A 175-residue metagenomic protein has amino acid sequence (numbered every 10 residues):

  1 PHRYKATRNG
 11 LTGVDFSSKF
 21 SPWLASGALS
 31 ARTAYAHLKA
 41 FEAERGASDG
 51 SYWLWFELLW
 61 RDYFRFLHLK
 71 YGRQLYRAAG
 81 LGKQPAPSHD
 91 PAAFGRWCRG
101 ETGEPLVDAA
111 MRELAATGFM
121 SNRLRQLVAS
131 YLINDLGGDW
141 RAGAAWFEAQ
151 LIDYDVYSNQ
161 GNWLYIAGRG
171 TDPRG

Functional and structural regions predicted by a protein language model:
P1-T117, W146-D153, Y157-R174: Catalytic cores of enzymes that engage adenine nucleotides and/or redox cofactors via long glycine-rich, Lys/Arg/His
A116, Y131-N134: Extended, compositionally biased non-globular segments
T117-F119, W140: Conserved helix-adjacent loop modules within structured domains
N134-G143: Short glycine/threonine-rich loop-to-helix capping motif typified by GTGT followed within a few residues by an Asp-Pro
